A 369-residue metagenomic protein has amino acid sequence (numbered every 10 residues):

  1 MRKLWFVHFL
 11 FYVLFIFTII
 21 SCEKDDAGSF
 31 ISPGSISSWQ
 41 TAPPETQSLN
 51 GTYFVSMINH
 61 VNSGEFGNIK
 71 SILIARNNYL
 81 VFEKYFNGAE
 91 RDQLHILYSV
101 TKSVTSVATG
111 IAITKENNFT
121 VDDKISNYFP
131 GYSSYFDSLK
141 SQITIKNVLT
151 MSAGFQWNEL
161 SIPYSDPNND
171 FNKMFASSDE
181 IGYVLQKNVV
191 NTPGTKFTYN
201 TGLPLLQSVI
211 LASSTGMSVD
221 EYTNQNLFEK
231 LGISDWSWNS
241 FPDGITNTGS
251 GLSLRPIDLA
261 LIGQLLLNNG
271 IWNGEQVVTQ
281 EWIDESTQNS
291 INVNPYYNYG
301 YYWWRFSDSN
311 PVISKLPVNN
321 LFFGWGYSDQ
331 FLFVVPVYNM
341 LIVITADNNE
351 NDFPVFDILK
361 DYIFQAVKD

Functional and structural regions predicted by a protein language model:
L14-W39: Bacterial Sec-dependent N-terminal signal peptides
I58-A89, L332-F333, N339-V343: A short, well-structured edge-of-sheet supersecondary motif
N78, I96-V121, V148, Q207-L211 (+1 more regions): Active-site SXXK
R91-D92, L160-S250: Catalytic-site signature segments of enzymes, centered on catalytic residues
K115-F155, Q186, S214-S250, L254: Active-site helix/loop module of the DD-peptidase/beta-lactamase fold, centered on the serine-lysine SxxK catalytic
L203-I210, S250-I271, Q330-A346: Active-site-proximal alpha-helical segments within enzyme catalytic domains
I233-S234, Q288-L341: Active-site Gly/Thr loop motif
G324-D369: Structured C-terminal helix/loop/strand segments within mature extracytoplasmic catalytic/sensor domains
